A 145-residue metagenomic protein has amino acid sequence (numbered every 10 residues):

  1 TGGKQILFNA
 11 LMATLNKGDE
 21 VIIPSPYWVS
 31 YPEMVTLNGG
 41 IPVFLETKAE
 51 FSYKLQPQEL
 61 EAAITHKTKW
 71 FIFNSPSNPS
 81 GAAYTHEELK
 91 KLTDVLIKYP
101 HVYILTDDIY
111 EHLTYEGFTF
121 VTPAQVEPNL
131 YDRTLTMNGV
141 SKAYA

Functional and structural regions predicted by a protein language model:
T1-E20: Phosphate-binding glycine-rich loop
G3-L7, Y27-Y31, Y144: Conserved coil-to-alpha-helix start sites within the AMP-binding
A13, E33-V35: Hydrophobic/aromatic ligand-binding patch that stacks against planar heteroaromatic rings of cofactors or nucleotides
K17-E20, K67, Y131-T134: Short acidic capping loops at alpha-helix termini that bridge into adjacent secondary structure
S25, F44-K48: Short beta->alpha connector loops at strand-helix junctions that form conserved, small/polar/Pro-enriched
L37-V43: A short helix-loop-beta submotif of the ANL/AMP-binding
T47-F118: Active-site phosphate-binding strand-loop segment of PLP-dependent enzymes
Y99-Y103, G117-Y144: Conserved active-site segment immediately N-terminal to the catalytic lysine that forms the internal aldimine
